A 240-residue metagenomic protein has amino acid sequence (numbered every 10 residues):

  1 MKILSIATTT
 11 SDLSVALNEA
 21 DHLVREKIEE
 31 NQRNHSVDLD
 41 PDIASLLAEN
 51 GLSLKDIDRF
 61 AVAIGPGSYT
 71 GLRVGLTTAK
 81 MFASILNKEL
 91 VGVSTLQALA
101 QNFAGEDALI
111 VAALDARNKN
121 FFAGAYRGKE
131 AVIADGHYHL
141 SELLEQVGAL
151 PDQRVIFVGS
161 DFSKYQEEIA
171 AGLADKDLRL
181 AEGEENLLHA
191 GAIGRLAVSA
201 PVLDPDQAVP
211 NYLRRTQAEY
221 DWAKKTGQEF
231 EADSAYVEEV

Functional and structural regions predicted by a protein language model:
M1-I64: N-terminal beta-alpha supersecondary unit
L13-N18, F121-A125, N211: Short beta-strand scaffold segments in enzyme catalytic cores
H22, N34, E89-L187, E229 (+1 more regions): Surface "functional belts" at beta-alpha junctions
E30-D38, Y69, R73, T77 (+2 more regions): Residues at secondary-structure transition points
L46-N50, I85, F103, A190-P201: Stable alpha-helical structural segments in soluble proteins, enriched in small hydrophobic residues
A61-L90, T95: DPxDG-like acidic metal-binding loop motif
R179-V240: Acyltransferase
